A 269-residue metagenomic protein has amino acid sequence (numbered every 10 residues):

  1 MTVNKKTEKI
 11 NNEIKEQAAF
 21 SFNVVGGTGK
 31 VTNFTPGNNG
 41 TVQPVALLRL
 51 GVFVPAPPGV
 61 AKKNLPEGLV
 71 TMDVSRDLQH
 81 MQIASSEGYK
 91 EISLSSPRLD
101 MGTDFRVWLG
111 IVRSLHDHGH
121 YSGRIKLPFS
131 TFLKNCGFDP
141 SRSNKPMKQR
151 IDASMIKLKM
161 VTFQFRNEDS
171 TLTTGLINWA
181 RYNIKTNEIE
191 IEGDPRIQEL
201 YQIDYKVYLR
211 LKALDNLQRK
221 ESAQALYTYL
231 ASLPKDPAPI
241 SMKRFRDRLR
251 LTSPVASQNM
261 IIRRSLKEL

Functional and structural regions predicted by a protein language model:
M1-L269: Charged, alpha-helix-forming regions
